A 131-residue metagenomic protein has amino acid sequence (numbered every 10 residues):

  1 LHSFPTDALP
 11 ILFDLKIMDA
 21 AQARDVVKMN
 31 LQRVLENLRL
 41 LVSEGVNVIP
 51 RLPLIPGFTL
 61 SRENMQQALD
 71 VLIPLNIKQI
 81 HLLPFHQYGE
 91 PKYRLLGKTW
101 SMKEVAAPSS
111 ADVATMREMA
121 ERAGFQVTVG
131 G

Functional and structural regions predicted by a protein language model:
L1-Y88: Conserved AdoMet/S-adenosylmethionine-binding subsite of the radical SAM
L54-G131: Auxiliary Fe-S-binding modules of radical SAM enzymes
